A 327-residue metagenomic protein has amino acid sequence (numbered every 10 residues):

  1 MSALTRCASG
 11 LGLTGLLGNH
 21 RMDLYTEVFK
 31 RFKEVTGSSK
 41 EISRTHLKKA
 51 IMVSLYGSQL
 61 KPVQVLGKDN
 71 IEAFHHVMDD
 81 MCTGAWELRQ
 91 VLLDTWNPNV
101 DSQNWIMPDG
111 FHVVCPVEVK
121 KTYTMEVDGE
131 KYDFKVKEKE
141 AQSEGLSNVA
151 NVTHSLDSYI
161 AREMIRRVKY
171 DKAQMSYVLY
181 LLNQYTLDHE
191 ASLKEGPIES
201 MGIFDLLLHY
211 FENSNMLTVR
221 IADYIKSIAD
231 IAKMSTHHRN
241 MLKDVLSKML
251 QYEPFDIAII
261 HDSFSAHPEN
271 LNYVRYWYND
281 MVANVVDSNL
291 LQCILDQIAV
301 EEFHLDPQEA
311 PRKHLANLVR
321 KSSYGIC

Functional and structural regions predicted by a protein language model:
M1-C327: Conserved catalytic core of nucleotide polymerization and phosphodiester-bond processing enzymes
